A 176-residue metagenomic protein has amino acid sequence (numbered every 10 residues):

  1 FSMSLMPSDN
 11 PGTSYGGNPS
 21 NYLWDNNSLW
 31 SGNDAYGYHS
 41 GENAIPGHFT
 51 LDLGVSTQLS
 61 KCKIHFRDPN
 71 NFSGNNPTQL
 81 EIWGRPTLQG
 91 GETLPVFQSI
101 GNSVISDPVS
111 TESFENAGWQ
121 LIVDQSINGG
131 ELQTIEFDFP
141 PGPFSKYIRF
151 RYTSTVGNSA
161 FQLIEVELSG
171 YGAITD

Functional and structural regions predicted by a protein language model:
F1-L23: N-terminal targeting leaders for non-cytosolic proteins
L5-P7, V55, V96, V123: Generic detector of low-complexity/intrinsically disordered segments and short hydrophobic N-terminal stretches
P11, L88, Q125-I127: Short, solvent-exposed coil/turn elements at secondary-structure transition points
N18, L23-G101, E131-D176: Aromatic, loop-rich ligand-recognition surfaces of beta-strand-rich domains
N102-F137: Extracellular carbohydrate recognition and processing domains and analogous Trp-centered ligand-binding platforms
